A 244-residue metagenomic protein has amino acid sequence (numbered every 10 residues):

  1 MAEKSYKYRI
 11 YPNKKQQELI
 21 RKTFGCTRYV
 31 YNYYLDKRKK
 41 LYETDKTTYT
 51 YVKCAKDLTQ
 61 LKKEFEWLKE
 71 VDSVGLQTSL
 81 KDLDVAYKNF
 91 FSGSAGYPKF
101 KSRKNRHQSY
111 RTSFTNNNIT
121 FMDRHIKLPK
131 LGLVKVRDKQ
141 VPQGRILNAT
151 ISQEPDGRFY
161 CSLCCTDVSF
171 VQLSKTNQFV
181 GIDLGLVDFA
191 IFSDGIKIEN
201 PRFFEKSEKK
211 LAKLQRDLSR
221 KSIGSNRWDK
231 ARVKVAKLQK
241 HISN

Functional and structural regions predicted by a protein language model:
M1-N244: Nucleic-acid substrate recognition interfaces
